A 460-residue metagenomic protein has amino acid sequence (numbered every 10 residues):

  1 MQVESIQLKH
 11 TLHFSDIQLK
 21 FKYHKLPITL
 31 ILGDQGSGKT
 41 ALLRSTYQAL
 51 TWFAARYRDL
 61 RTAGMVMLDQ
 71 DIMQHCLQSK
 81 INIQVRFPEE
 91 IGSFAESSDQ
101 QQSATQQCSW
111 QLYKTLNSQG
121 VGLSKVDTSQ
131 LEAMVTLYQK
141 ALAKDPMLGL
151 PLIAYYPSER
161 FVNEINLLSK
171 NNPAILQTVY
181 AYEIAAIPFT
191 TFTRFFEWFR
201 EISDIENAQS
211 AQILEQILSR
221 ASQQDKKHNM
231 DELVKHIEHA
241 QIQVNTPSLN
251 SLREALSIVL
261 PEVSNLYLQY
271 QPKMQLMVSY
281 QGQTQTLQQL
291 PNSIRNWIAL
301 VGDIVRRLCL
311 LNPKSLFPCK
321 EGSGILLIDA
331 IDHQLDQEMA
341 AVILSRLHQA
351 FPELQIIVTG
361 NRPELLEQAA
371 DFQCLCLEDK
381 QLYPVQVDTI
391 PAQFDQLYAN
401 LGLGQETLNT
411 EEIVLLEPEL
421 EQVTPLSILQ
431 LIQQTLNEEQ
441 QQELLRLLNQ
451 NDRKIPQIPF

Functional and structural regions predicted by a protein language model:
M1-A211, D371-C374, D379, V385 (+3 more regions): P-loop NTPase switch/coupling surface
M1-R61, N265, Y270-G404, L408 (+1 more regions): Switch/communication elements of ASCE P-loop NTPase nucleotide-binding domains
H24, R86, A185-E321, E438 (+1 more regions): Extended helical coiled-coil dimerization/tether regions that scaffold and oligomerize large DNA-maintenance assemblies
Q35-G36, Q74, D145, Q241 (+6 more regions): Aromatic-acidic/polar surface patches that form glycan- and anion
L68-I72, S222, K227-D231, Q349-A350 (+2 more regions): An exposure/low-complexity boundary signal
Q102-S129, N166, A174, I217-D231 (+4 more regions): Contiguous hydrophobic segments
